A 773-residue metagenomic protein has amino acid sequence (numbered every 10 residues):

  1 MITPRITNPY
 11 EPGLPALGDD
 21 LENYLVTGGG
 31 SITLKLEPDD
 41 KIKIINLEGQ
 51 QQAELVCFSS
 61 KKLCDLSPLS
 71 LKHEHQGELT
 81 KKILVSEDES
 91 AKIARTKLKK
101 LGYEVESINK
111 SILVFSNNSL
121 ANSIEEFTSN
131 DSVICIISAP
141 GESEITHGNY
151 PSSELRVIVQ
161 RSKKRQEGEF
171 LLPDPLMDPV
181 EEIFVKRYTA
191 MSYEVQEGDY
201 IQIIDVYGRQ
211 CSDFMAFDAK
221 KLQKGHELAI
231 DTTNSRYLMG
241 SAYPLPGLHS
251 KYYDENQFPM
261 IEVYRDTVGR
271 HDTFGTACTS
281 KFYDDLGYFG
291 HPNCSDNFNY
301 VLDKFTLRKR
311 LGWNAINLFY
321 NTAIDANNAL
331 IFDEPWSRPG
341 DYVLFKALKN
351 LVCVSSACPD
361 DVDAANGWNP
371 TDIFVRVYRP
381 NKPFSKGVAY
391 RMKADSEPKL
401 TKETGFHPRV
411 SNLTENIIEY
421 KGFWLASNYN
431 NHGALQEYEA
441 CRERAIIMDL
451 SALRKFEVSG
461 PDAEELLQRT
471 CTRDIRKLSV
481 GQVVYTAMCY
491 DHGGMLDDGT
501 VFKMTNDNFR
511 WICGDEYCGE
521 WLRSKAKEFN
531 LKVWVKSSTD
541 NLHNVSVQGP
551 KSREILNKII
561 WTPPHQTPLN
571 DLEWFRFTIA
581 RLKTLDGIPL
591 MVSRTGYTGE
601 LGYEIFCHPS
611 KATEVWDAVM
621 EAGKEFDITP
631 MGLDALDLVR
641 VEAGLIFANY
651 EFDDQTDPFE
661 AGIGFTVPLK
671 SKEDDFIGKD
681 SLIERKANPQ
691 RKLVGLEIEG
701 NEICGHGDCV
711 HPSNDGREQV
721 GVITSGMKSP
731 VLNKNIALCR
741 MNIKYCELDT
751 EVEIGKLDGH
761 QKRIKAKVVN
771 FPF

Functional and structural regions predicted by a protein language model:
M1-A389: Acidic, Ser/Thr/Pro
E22, E181, G481-T486, Q690-K692 (+1 more regions): Short, hydrophobic/aromatic-rich segments at coil-to-beta transitions
D39-K41, Q50-Q52, S132, G198-Y200 (+10 more regions): Short, surface-exposed beta-edge/turn micro-motifs
E125-F127, L344, K477-L478, M488-G494 (+2 more regions): Short, charge-rich binding segments
R376-M488, G494: Acidic, proline/glycine-enriched N-terminal capping motif
K382-E415, G422, A426-Y429, K503-F773: Conserved, structured C-terminal
L435, E439-S451, M495-T505, D586-E600: Residues forming anionic-ligand binding surfaces in small-molecule and nucleic-acid pockets of primarily soluble enzymes
P461-D497, R553-I588: Internal amphipathic helical hairpin motif
